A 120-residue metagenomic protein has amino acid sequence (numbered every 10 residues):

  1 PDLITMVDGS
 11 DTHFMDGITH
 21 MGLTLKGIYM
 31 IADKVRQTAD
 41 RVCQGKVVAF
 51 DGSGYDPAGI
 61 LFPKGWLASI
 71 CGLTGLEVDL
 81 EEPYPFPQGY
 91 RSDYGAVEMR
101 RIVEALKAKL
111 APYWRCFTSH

Functional and structural regions predicted by a protein language model:
P1-H120: A general "terminal functional-core" signal
